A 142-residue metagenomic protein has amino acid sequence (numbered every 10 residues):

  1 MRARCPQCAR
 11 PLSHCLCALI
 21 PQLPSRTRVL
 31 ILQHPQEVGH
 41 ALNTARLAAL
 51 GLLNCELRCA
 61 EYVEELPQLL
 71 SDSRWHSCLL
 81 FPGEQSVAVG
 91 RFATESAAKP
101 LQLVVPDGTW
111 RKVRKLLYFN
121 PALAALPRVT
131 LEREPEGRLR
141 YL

Functional and structural regions predicted by a protein language model:
R2, L12: Residues immediately within or flanking Cys/His clusters that coordinate Zn2+ in small zinc-binding modules
C5-C8: Short cysteine-rich clusters marking metal-coordination/redox-active sites
S13-L19: Short Cys/His-rich "knuckle" micro-motifs
R28-P35, H76-F81: Short hydrophobic beta-strand segments
L42-L47: Histidine-anchored nucleotide/phosphate-binding helix
L50-A122: S-adenosyl-L-methionine/SAH cofactor-binding core of RNA-modifying enzymes
L126-L142: Short, flexible loop segments at boundaries between secondary-structure elements
